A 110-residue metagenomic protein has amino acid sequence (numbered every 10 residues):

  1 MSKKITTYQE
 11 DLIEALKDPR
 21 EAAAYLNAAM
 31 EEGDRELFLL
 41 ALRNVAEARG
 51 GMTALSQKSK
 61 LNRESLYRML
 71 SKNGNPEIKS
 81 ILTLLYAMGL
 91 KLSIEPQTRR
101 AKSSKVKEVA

Functional and structural regions predicted by a protein language model:
K3-K17: N-terminal acidic leader/helix
K4-T6, S93-A110: Short, charged recognition helix plus adjacent turn of helix-turn-helix-like nucleic-acid-binding domains
P19-E47: Short, Lys/Arg-enriched anionic-surface-contact patches
E31, S71-G74: Alpha-solenoid HEAT/Armadillo repeat architecture
A48-R68: Short alpha-helical DNA-recognition segment
N73-L85: Short, basic-rich loop-to-helix N-cap that marks the start of a DNA-contacting helix
